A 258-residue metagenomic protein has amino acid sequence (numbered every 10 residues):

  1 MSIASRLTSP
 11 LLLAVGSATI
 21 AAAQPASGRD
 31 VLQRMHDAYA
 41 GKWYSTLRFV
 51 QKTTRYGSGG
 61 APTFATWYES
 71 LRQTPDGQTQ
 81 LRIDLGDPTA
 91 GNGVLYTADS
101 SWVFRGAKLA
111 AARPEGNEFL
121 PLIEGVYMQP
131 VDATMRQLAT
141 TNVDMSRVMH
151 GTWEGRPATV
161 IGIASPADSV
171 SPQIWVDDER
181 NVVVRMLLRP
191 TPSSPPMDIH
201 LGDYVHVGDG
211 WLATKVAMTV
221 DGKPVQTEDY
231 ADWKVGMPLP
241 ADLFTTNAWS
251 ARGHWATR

Functional and structural regions predicted by a protein language model:
M1-L11: Bacterial N-terminal signal peptides that target proteins for export
L12, L81-L85, S171: Residue-level detection of beta-strand scaffold positions
L13-A23: Hydrophobic h-region of N-terminal signal peptides that target proteins for export in Gram-negative bacteria
Q24-Q33, W43, S100-V170, P190-P196 (+2 more regions): Flexible, processing/modification-adjacent segments and terminal tails in exported/periplasmic/extracellular proteins
G28-A110, D144-S146: N-terminal mature ectodomain segment of secretory-pathway/periplasmic proteins
K52, D87, H150, E154-S250: Gly/Pro-enriched, hydrophobic low-complexity segments that function as extracytoplasmic propeptides/linkers
E69-Q73, A98-S100, G116-L120, D178-E179 (+2 more regions): A short, sequence-level motif marking secondary-structure junctions
T74-T79, W102-R105, P121-V126, V184 (+2 more regions): Short, surface-exposed linear segments at secondary-structure transitions and domain or protein termini
